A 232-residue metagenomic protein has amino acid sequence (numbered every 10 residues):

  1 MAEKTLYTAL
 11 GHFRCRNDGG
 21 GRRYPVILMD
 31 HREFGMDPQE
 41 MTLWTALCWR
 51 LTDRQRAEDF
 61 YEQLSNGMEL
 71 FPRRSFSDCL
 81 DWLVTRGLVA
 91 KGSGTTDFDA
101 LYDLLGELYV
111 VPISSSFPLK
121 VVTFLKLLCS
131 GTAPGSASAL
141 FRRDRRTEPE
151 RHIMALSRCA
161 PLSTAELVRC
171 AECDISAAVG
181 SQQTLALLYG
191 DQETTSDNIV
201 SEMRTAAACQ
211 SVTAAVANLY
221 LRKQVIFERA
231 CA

Functional and structural regions predicted by a protein language model:
A2-L6: Phox homology (PX) phosphoinositide-binding domain
Y7-F13, A160, K223: Glycine-centered flexibility motif
A9-T42, L47-W49: N-terminal ordered "arm"
R32-A232: Long, charge-rich, low-complexity alpha-helical segments
